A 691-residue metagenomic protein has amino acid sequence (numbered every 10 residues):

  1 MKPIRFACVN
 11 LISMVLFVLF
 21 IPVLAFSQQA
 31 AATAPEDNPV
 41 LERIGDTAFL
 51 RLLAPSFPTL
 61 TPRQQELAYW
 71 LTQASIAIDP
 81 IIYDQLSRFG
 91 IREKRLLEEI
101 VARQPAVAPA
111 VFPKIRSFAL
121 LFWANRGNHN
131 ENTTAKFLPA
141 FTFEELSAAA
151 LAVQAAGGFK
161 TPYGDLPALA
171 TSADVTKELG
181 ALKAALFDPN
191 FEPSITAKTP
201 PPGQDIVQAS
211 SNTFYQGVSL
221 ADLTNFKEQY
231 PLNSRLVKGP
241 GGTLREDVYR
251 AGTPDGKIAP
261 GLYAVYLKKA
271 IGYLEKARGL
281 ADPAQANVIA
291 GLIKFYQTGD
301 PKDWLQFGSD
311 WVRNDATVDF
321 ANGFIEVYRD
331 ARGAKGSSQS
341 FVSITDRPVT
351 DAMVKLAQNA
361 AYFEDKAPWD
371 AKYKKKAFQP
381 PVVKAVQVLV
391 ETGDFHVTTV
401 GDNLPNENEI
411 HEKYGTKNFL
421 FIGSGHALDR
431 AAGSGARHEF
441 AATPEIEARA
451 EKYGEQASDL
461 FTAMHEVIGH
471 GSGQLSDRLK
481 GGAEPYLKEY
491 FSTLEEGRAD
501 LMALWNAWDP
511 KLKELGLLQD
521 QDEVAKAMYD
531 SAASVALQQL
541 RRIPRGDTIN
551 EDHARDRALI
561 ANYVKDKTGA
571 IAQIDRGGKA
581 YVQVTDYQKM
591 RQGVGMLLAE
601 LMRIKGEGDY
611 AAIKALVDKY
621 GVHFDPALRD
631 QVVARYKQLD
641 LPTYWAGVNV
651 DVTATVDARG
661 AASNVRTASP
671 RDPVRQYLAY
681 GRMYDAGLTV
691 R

Functional and structural regions predicted by a protein language model:
V9-A25: Bacterial N-terminal signal peptides
P35-L96: N-terminal-proximal low-complexity accessory segments that begin disordered and transition into the first
L53, I82, P113, L504-G608: Long, well-structured alpha-helical subdomains associated with metal-dependent extracellular/ecto-lumenal hydrolases
T61, D282, F461-Q474, A499: Active-site recognition of the HExxH zinc-binding catalytic motif
T61, D282, S492-D509: An active-site-proximal "capping" alpha-helix that borders the catalytic cofactor pocket
S117-G252, G256-A448, G454: Contiguous, non-catalytic segments that form substrate-binding/exosite surfaces or channel walls
G473-G497: Post-HEXXH active-site segment of zinc metalloproteases
M590, V594-R691: Extended, compositionally biased alpha-helical segments that mediate assembly or anchoring
